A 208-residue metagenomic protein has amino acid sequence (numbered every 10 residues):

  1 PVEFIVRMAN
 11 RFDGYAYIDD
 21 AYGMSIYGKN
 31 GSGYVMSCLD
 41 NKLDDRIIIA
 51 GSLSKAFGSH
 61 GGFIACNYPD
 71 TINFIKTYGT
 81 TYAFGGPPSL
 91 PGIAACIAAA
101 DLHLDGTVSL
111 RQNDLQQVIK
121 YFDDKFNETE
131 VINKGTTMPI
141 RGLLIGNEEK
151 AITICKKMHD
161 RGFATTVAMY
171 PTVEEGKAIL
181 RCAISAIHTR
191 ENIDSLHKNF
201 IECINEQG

Functional and structural regions predicted by a protein language model:
P1-F12, K150-A151, E191: Active-site core of PLP-dependent enzymes with the aminotransferase class I/II
F4-R11, C38, Y121, K125-T129 (+3 more regions): Alpha-helical structural signal in soluble globular domains
F12-Y15, Y22, Y27-T129, N133-T137: Active-site C-terminal subdomain of aminotransferase-like
T71-I75, I154, N192, L196: Hydrophobic side chains in well-ordered alpha-helices
S109-D123, E128-R161, T172, K177 (+1 more regions): Conserved PLP-binding catalytic core of the aspartate aminotransferase-like
D160-R161, T172-G208: PLP-dependent enzyme catalytic core of the Aspartate aminotransferase-like
A168-M169: Cytosolic Rossmann-like ligand/nucleotide-binding regulatory domains
